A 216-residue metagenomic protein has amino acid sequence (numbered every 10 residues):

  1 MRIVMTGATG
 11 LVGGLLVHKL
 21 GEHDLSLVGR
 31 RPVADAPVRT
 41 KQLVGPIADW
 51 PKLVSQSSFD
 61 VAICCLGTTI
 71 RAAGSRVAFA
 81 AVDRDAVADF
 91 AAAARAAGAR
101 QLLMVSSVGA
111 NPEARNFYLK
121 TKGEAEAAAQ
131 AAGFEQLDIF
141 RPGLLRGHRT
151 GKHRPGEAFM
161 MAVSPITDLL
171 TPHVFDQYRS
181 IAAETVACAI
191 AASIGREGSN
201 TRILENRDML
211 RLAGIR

Functional and structural regions predicted by a protein language model:
M1-E22: N-terminal Rossmann NAD(P)H-binding glycine-rich loop of SDR-like oxidoreductase domains
R2, D60-V61, Q101: Structural motif
T6, V28, C65-L66, L102-V108 (+1 more regions): SDR active-site strand-loop-helix element
L11, G74-V77, A81-E126, A131-D138: Conserved Rossmann-fold NAD(P)-dependent oxidoreductase catalytic core, especially the SDR/UDP-sugar
L11, H23, P112-I215: Oxidoreductase cofactor-interface core, primarily capturing Rossmann-like NAD(P)-dependent enzymes
L15-L16, P37, A73-G74, E113-R115 (+1 more regions): Short glycine-/acidic-enriched loop or helix-start segments at secondary-structure transitions that form or flank
L27-A34: Short, polar loop motifs at secondary-structure junctions
A34-D89, A93-A96, I194: NAD(P)H-binding glycine-rich loop region in Rossmannoid oxidoreductase-like domains and their noncatalytic homologs
